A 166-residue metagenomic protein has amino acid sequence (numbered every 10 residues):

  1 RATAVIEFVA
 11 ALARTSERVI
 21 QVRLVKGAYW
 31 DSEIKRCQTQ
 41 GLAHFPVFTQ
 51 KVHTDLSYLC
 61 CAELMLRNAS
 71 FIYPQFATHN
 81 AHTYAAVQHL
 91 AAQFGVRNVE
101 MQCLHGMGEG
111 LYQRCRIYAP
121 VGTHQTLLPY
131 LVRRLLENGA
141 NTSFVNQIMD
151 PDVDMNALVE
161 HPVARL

Functional and structural regions predicted by a protein language model:
R1-L166: Positively charged, amphipathic and often flexible ligand-engagement surfaces
